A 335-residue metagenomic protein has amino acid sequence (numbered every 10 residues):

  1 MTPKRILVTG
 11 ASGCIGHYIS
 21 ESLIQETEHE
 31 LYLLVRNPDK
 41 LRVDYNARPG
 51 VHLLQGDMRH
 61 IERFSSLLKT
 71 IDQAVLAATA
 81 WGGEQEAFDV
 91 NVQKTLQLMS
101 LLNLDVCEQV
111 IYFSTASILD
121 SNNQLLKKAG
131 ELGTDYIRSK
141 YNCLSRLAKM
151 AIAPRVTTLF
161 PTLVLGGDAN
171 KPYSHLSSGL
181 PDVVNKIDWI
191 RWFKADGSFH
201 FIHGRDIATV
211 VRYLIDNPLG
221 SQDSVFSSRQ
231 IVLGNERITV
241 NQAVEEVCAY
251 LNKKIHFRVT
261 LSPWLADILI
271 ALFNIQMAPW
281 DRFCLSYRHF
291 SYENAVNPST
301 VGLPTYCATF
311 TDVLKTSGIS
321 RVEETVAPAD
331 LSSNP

Functional and structural regions predicted by a protein language model:
K4-T27: N-terminal Rossmann NAD(P)H-binding glycine-rich loop of SDR-like oxidoreductase domains
R48-Q97, L101, L119-Q124: NAD(P)H-binding glycine-rich loop region in Rossmannoid oxidoreductase-like domains and their noncatalytic homologs
Q93-S139, T157: Conserved Rossmann-fold NAD(P)-dependent oxidoreductase catalytic core, especially the SDR/UDP-sugar
R146-K171: Conserved beta-loop-beta element that borders a ligand/cofactor-binding pocket
P181-I202, Y213: A conserved pocket-lining segment of Rossmann-fold NAD(P)-dependent short-chain dehydrogenase/reductase
S198-R205, R229-Y250, P263-I268, A308: Substrate-binding strand-loop-helix patch in Rossmann-like NAD(P)-dependent oxidoreductase/epimerase domains
V244-Y292: Terminal hydrophobic/aromatic helix or amphipathic segment near a protein terminus
S291-P335: Amphipathic terminal alpha-helices
